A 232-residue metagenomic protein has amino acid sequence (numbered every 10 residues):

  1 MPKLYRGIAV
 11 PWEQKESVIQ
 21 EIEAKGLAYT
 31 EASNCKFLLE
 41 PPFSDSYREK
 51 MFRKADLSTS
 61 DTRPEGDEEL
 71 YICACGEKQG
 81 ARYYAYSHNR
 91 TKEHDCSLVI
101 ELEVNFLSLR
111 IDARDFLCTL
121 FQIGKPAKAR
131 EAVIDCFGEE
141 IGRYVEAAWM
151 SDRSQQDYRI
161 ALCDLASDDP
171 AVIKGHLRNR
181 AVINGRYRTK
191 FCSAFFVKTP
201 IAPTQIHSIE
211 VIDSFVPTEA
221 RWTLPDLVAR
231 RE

Functional and structural regions predicted by a protein language model:
M1-E69: ADP-ribose/NAD+-binding catalytic cleft of ART/PARP-like enzymes
P2, E68-L70, Q79-E232: Conserved NAD+-utilizing ADP-ribose enzyme module
A9, K78-Q79: Short, glycine/serine-rich, charged loops/turns that create anion-binding and catalytic segments at active sites
